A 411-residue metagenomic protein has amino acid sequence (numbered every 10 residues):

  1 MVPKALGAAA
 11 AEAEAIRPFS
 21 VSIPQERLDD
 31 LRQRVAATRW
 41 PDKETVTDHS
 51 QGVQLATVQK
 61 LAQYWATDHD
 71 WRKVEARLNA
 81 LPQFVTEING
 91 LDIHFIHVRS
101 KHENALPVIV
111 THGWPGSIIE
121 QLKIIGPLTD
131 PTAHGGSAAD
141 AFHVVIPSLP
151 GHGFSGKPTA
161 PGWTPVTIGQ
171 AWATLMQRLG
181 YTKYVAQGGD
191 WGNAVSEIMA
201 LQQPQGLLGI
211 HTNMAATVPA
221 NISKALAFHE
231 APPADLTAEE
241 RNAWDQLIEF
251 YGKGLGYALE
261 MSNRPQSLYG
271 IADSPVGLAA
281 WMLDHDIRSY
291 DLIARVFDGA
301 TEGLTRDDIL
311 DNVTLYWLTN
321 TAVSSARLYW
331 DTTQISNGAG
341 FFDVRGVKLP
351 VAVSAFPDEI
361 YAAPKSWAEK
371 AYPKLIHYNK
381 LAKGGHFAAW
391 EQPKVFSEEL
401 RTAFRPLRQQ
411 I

Functional and structural regions predicted by a protein language model:
L28-R99, N104, D308, W317-N320 (+1 more regions): Non-catalytic accessory segments flanking enzyme active sites
W71-K73, G136, L149-W163, E197: Glycine-rich "HGGG/HGxG" loop immediately N-terminal to the catalytic nucleophile of the alpha/beta-hydrolase
A105-G113: Short beta-strand element of the alpha/beta-hydrolase
W114-G126: The serine-hydrolase catalytic nucleophile loop
P127, P131-H134, Y181-A231: Conserved hydrolase catalytic core segment
L128-F154: Conserved alpha/beta-hydrolase
V166-Y184: Conserved acidic catalytic loop of the alpha/beta-hydrolase fold
G252, L259-I411: C-terminal subdomain of alpha/beta-hydrolase-fold enzymes, centered on the catalytic histidine and its supporting
